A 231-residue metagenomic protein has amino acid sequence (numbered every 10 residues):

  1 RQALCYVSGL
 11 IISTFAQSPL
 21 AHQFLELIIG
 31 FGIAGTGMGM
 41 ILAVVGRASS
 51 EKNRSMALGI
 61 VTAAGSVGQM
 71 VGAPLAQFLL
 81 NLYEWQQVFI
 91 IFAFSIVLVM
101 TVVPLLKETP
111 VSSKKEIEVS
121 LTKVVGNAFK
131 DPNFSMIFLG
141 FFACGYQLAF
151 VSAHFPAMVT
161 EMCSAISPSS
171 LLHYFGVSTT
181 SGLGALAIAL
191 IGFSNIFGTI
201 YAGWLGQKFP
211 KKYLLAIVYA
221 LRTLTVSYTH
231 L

Functional and structural regions predicted by a protein language model:
R1-A3, K208-Y219: Cytoplasmic membrane-interface "Motif A"-like loop-to-helix N-cap segments of 12-TM Major Facilitator Superfamily
G9, L20-I28: Paired small-residue
I29-A63: Cytoplasmic helix-loop-helix junction between adjacent transmembrane helices in 12-TM secondary transporters
V61, G65-L105: Helix-loop-helix hairpin linking two adjacent transmembrane segments in secondary transporters
S112-F134: Juxtamembrane intracellular "pre-TM" segments in multi-pass secondary transporters
N133-A189: Extracytoplasmic gate region of multi-pass secondary transporters
T199-P210: Helix-to-loop junctions at the C-terminal end of transmembrane segments in multipass secondary transporters
T229-H230: Conserved small/polar residues in nucleotide/adenosyl-binding loops
